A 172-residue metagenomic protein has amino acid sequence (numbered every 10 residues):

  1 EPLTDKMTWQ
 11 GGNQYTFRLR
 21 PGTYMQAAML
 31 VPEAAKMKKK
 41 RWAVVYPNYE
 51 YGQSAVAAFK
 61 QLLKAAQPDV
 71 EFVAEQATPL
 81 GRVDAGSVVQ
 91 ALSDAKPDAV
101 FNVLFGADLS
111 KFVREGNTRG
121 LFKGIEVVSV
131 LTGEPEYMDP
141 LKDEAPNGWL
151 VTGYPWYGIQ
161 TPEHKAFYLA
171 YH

Functional and structural regions predicted by a protein language model:
E1-E75, E126-L150: Extracytoplasmic ligand/sensor domains, especially the bilobed periplasmic-binding protein
Q26-M29, A77-A91, K111, P162-E163: Structural motif
M37-K38, L92-P97, F122: Glycine-rich phosphate-binding loop signature in dinucleotide/nucleotide-binding domains
N48, P79-L80, F105-D108, L131-E136 (+1 more regions): Glycine-rich beta-alpha junction loops
A58, V88, K111-G116, P140-L141: A short acidic, amphipathic alpha-helical/loop segment
K60, K64, V113-G120, H172: Surface-exposed amphipathic alpha-helices with a cationic face
P97-R119: Hydrophobic alpha-helical
Y137-G148, T152-H172: C-terminal lobe and pocket-closing loops of periplasmic/extracytoplasmic Venus-flytrap solute-binding proteins
